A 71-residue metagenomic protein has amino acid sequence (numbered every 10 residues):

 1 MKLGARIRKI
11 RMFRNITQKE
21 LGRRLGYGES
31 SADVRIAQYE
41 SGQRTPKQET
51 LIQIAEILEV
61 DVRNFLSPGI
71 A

Functional and structural regions predicted by a protein language model:
M1-K2, S67: A detector for short, charged/polar N-terminal pre-domain segments
K2-A5, N15-I16, S31, P46-E49: Residue-level signal for the short linker/turn that defines the boundary of a DNA-recognition helix
A5-G26, Q53: Short basic helix-loop element that most often maps to the first helix and adjoining turn of HTH DNA-binding modules
I10, E56, N64-A71: Short, charged recognition helix plus adjacent turn of helix-turn-helix-like nucleic-acid-binding domains
L25, E40, T50, G69: DNA major-groove recognition helix of helix-turn-helix
G26-T45: Recognition helix of helix-turn-helix/homeodomain-like DNA-binding domains that insert into the DNA major groove
K47-N64: DNA major-groove recognition helix of helix-turn-helix/homeodomain DNA-binding modules
